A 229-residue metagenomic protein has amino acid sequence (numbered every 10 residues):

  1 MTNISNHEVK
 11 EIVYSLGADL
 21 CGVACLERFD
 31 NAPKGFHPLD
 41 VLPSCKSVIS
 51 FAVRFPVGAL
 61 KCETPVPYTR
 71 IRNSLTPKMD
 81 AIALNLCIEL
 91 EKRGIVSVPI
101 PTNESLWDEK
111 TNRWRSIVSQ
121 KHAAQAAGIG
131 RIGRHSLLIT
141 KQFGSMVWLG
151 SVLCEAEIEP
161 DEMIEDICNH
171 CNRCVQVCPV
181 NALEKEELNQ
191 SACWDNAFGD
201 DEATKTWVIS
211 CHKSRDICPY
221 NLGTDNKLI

Functional and structural regions predicted by a protein language model:
M1-R72, T76: Non-catalytic, usually N-terminal nucleic-acid engagement modules in DNA/RNA processing proteins
A32, Y68-I229: Catalytic cores of enzyme domains
